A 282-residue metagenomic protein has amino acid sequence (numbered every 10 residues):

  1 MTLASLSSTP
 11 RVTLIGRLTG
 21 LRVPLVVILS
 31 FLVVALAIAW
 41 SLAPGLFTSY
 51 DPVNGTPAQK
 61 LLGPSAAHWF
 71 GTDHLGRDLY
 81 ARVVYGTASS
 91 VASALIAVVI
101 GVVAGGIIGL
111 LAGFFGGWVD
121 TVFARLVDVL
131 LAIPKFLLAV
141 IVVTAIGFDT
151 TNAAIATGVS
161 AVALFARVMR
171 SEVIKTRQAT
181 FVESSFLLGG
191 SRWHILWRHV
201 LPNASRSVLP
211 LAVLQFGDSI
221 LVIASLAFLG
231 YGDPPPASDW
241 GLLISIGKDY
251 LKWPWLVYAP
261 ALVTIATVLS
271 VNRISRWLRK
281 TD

Functional and structural regions predicted by a protein language model:
M1-A35, R273-D282: Transmembrane alpha-helical segments of polytopic membrane transport and secretion proteins
P44-F47, S93-D128, V140, R273: Transmembrane-helix boundary motif in ABC transporter permease subunits
W69, D73, G113-K175, E183: Generic hydrophobic transmembrane alpha-helix motif, especially the helices
T72-R77, F114-F115, I174, S184-N203 (+1 more regions): Short helix-to-coil transition segments within interhelical loops that connect adjacent transmembrane helices
A88-A104, A139, W193-S225: Transmembrane alpha-helices
L131, V142-A145, V173, V222-T264: Glycine-rich helix-loop "coupling/hinge" segments at transmembrane-helix boundaries in multipass transporters
L137-I141, D149-T150, A154-A161, V208-L243: Non-cytoplasmic
S160, R206, V213-F216, P254-D282: C-terminal transmembrane helix and the adjacent membrane-cytosol boundary/short C-terminal tail of inner/organellar
